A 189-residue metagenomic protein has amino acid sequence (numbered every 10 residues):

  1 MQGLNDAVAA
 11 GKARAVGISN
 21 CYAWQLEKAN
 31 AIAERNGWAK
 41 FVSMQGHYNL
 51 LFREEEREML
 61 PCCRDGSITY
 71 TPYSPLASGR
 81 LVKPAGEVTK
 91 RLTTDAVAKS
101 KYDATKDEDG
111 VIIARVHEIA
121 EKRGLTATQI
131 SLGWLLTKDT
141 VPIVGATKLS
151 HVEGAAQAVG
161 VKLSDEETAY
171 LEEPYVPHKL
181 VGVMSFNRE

Functional and structural regions predicted by a protein language model:
M1-E54, E58: Glycine/proline-rich, positively charged, aromatic-decorated active-site loop/lid region on the catalytic face
M1-N5, L26-N30, L60, I113 (+3 more regions): Generic structural signal for well-ordered alpha-helices, preferentially at hydrophobic/aromatic core positions
V8, P75, T94-D95, A104-V161: Conserved short secondary-structure transition element at the edge of the structured enzyme core that lines
V16, M44, C63, Y70-Y73 (+4 more regions): Conserved, mostly hydrophobic/aromatic
Y22, Y48-F52, S74-L81, W134 (+1 more regions): Glycine-rich beta-alpha junction loops
K28-A29, E54-R57, L81-G86, A155: Short, well-ordered secondary-structure micro-motifs
A33-G37, L60-C62, E87-L92, V159-K162: Short, hinge-like loop/turn segments at secondary-structure boundaries
C62-I119, K138-T140, G182-E189: Glycine-rich, positively charged active-site loop/lid region within alpha/beta enzyme cores that binds and organizes
